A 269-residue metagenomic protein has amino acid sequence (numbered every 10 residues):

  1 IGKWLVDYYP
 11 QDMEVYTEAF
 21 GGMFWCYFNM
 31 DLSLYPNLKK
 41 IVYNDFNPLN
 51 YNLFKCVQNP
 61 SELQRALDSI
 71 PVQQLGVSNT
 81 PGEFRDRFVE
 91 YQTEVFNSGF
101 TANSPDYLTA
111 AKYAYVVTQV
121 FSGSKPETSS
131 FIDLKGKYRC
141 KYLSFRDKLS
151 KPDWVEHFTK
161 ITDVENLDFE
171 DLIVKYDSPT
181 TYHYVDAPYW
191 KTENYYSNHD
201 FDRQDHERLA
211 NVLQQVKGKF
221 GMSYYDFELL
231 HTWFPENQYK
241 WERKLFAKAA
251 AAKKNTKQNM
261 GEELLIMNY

Functional and structural regions predicted by a protein language model:
I1-W4, P60-Y184, P188-N194, N211 (+1 more regions): SAM-dependent nucleic-acid methyltransferase catalytic core
L5, F54, A114, F220 (+1 more regions): A residue-level signal for conserved active-site and pocket-lining positions in enzyme catalytic cores
Y8, D12-T93: SAM cofactor-binding core of SAM-dependent methyltransferases, primarily the Rossmann-like beta-alpha-beta module
D12-Y16, L38-K40, F158-T162, Q214-F220: Short active-site oxyanion
A19-G21, N44-D45, E165-L167, V185-A187 (+2 more regions): Short His-Asn-centered micro-motif
W25-N29, N50-L53, S122-K125, I173 (+3 more regions): Short catalytic/ligand-binding loop motif for oxyanion handling, primarily in non-cytosolic enzymes, centered on
I41-Y43, V164, K240-R243: Conserved beta-strand scaffold positions in the cores of enzyme catalytic domains, especially in NTP/NDP-utilizing
N198, D202-Y269: Long, positively charged, glycine-interspersed low-complexity recognition regions
